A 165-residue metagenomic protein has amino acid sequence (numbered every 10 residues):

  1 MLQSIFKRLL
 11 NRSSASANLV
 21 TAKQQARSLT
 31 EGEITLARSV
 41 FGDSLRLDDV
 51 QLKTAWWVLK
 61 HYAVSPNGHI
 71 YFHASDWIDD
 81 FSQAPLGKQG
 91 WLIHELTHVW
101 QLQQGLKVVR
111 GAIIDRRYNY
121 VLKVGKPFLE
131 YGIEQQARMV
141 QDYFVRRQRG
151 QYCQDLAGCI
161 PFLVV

Functional and structural regions predicted by a protein language model:
M1-L10: N-terminal low-structure segments adjacent to metalloprotease catalytic domains across cellular compartments
L10-R12, A17-L19, L29-R46, S65-N67 (+1 more regions): Metalloprotease/metallohydrolase-associated module, dominated by Zn2+-dependent proteases
D48-W56: Short linear loop/turn motifs
Q51-L52, G68-H73: Short, aliphatic-rich beta-strand segments
W57-S65: Short, surface-exposed acidic-centric catalytic microdomains
Y62, F72-I93, F128-L129: Short pre-active-site segment immediately N-terminal to the catalytic Zn-binding motif
G90-L102: Active-site recognition of the HExxH zinc-binding catalytic motif
